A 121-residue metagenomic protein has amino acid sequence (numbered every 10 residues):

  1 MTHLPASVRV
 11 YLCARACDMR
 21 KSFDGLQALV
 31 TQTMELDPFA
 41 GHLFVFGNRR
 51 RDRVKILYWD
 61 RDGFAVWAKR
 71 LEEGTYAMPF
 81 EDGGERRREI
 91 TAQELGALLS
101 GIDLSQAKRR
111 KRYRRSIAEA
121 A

Functional and structural regions predicted by a protein language model:
M1-A121: Polybasic/polar functional segments that serve as interface/processing modules
